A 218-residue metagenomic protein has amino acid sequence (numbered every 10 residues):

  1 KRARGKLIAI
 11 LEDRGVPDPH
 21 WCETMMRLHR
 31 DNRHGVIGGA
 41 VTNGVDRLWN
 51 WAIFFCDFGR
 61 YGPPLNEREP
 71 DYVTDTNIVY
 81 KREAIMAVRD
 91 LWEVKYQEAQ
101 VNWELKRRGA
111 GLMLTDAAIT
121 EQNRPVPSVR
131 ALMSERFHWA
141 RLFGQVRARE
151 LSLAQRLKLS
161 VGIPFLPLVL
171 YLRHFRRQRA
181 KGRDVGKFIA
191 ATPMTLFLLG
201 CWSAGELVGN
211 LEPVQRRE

Functional and structural regions predicted by a protein language model:
K1-A3: Glycine-rich, basic loop-to-helix element that forms the pyrophosphate-binding segment of sugar-nucleotide handling
G5, N32-H34, A110: Short, high-confidence coil segments that cap the C-terminus of an alpha-helix and link into the following beta-strand
I8: Short aromatic/hydrophobic "clamp" motif used to bind/position activated sugar donors
E12-V16: The conserved acidic donor/metal-binding loop of glycosyltransferases
P19-N50: Conserved donor NDP-sugar-binding/catalytic core segment of glycosyltransferases
N43, Y61-Y80, E93-Y96, T120: A recurrent flexible, glycine/aromatic-enriched loop bordering the glycosyltransferase active site that acts as
I78, A84-V88, V94-V126: A short, conserved alpha-helix in the catalytic core of glycosyltransferases
L112, E121-L198: Active-site-adjacent helix/loop segment of glycosyltransferases that harbors family-specific signature motifs
